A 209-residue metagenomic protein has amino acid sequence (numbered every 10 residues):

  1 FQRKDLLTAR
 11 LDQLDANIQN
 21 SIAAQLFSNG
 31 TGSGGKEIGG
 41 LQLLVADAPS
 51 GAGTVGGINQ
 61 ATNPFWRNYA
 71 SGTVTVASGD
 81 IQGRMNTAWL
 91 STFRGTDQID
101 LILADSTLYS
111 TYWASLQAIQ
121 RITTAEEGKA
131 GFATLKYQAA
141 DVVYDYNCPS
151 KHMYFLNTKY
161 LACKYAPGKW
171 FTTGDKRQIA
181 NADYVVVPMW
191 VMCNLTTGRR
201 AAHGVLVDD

Functional and structural regions predicted by a protein language model:
F1-D209: Core alpha/beta structural scaffold of self-assembling particle/tube/pore-forming proteins
